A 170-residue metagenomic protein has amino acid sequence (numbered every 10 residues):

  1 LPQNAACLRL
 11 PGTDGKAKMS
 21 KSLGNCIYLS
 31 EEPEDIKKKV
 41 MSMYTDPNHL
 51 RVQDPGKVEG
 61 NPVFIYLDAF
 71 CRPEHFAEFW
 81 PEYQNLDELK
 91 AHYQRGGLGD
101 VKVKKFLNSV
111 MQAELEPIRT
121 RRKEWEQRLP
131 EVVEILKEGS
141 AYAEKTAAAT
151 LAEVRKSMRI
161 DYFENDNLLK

Functional and structural regions predicted by a protein language model:
L1-K170: Conserved nucleotide- and phosphate/pyrophosphate-binding catalytic cores in adenylate/nucleotidyl-handling enzymes
